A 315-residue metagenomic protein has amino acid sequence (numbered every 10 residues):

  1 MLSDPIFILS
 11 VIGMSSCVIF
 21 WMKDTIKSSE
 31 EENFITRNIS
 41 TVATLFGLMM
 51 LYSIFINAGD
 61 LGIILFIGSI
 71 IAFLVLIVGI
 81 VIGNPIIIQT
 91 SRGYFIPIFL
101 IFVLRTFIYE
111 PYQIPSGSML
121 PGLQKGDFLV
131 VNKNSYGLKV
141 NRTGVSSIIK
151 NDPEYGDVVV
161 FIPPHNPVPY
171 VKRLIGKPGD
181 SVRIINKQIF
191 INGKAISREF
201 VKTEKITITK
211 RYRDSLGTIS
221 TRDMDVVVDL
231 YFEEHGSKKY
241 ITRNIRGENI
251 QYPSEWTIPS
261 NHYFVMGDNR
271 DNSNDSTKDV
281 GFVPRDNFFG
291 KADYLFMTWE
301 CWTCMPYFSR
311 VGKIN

Functional and structural regions predicted by a protein language model:
M1-S29, I35, I71, P121-N315: Soluble "head" domains of membrane/secretory-pathway proteins
L2-I19, E31-V81: Membrane-embedded alpha-helical segments of integral membrane proteins
V18-M22, I77, V103-L104, I108 (+1 more regions): Hydrophobic membrane-targeting signal helices
D24-E31, G79-G83, Y109, Q113: Perimembrane helix-loop junctions in membrane proteins
I80-E110: Internal/C-terminal transmembrane anchor helices
F107-M119, K133: Membrane-bilayer interface helices and TM-boundary transition segments
